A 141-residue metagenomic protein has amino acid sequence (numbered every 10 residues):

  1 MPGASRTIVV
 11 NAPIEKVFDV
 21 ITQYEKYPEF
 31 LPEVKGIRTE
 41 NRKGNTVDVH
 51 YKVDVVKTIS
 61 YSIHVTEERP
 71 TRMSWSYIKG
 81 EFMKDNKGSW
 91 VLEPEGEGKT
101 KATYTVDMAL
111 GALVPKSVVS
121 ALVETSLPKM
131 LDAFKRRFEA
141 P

Functional and structural regions predicted by a protein language model:
M1-G44, K129, A133, A140: Hydrophobic ligand-binding cavity/cleft-lining segments
R6-I8, V49, Y104-V106: A structural signal for short, well-ordered beta-strand segments
T7-N11, T58, S76, S89-V91 (+2 more regions): A general secondary-structure boundary signal
T22, S60, K87, V114-V118: Generic recognition of short, well-ordered alpha-helical segments
T22, T100-T103: Ser/Thr-centric signal marking residues that sit in or immediately flank functional binding/regulatory motifs
E29, E40, K52-K99, D107-A109 (+1 more regions): Hydrophobic-ligand binding "helix-grip"
N45-V49, T100: Short beta-strand micro-motifs in enzyme catalytic cores
T103, D107-P141: A conserved amphipathic terminal alpha-helix motif
